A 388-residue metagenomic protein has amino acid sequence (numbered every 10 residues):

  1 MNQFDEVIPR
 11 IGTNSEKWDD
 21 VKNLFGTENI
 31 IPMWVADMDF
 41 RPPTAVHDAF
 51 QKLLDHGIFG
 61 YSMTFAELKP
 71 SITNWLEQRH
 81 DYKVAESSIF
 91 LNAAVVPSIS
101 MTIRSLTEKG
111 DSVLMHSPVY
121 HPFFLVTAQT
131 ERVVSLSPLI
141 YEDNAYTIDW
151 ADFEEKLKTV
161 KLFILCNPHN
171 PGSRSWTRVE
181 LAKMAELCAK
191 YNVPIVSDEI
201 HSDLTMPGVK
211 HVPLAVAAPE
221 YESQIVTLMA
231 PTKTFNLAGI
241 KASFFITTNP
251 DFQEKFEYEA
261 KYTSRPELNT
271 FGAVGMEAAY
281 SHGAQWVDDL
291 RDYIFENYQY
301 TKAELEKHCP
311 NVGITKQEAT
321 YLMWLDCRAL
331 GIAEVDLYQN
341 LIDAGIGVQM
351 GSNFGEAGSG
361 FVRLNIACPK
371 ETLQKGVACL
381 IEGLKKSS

Functional and structural regions predicted by a protein language model:
N2-A94, M101, Y280-S281, S387-S388: N-terminal small-domain helix-loop-helix segment of the aminotransferase-like
D48, K52, P219, S223-F295 (+2 more regions): Conserved core segment of the aminotransferase class I/II
S105-L165: PLP-dependent aminotransferase-like
T130, K190-Y191, Y221, A344: Helix C-cap/helix->beta junction micro-motif
Y141-V209: Active-site phosphate-binding strand-loop segment of PLP-dependent enzymes
E277, Y293-K302, I314-C327: Conserved glycine-rich beta-strand-loop-beta hairpin in the small C-terminal domain of fold type I
A333, I342-Q349, F354-S388: PLP-dependent enzyme catalytic core of the Aspartate aminotransferase-like
